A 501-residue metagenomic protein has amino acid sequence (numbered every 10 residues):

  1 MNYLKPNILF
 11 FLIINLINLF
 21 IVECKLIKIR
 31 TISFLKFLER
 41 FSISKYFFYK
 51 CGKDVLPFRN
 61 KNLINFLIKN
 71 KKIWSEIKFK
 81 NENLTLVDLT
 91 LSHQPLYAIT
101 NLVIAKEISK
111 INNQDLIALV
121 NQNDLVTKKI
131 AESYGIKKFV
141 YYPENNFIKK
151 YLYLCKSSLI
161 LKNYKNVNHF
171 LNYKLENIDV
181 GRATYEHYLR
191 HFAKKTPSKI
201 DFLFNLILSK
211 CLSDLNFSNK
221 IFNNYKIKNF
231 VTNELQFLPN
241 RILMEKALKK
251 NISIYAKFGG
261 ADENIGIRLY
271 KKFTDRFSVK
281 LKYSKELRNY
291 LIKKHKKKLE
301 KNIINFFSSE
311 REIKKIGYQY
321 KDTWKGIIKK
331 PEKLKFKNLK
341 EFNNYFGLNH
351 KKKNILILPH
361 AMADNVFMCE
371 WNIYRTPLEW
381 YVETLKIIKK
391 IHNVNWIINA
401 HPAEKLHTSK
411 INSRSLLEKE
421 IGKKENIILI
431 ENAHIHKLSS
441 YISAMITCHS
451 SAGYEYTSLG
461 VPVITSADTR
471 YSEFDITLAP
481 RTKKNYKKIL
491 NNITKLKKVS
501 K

Functional and structural regions predicted by a protein language model:
N2-T90, I111, D115-L212, G259-L334: Conserved N-terminal ligand/cofactor-binding loop architecture of enzyme catalytic domains
C24, F41, K45, C51-G52 (+3 more regions): Long, C-terminal catalytic modules of enzymes
T90-N101, T232, N365-C369: A short, glycine/small-residue-rich beta-strand->loop->alpha-helix junction that serves as a flexible
Q94-N113, I117-N121, I242-E245, T376-K389: Histidine-anchored nucleotide/phosphate-binding helix
L208-N223, H350, W371-N372, T376 (+3 more regions): Donor nucleotide-activated moiety binding/catalytic core segment of transferases that use nucleotide-activated donors
D214-Y270: Conserved nucleotide-sugar donor-interacting segment of glycosyltransferase catalytic cores, predominantly GT-B
L235, P239-R241, I265, E431-L478: A donor-sugar binding/catalytic signature common to diverse glycosyltransferases and related nucleotide-sugar
I313-E418: Conserved catalytic-core segment of nucleotide-activated headgroup transferases in glycan assembly
